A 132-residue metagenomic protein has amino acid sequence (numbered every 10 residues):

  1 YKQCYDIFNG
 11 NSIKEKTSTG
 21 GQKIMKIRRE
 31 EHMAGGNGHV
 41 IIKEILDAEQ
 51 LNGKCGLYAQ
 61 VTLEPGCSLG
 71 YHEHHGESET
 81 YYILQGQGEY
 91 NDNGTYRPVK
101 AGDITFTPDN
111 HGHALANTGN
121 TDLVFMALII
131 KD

Functional and structural regions predicted by a protein language model:
Y5-G56, G70: A short, N-terminal "cap"/entry segment at the start of jelly-roll beta-barrel domains of the cupin/DSBH fold
A59-H74: Conserved short histidine dyad/triad with adjacent acidic residue
Q60, T80, G94-R97: Short, surface-exposed secondary-structure edge patches
P65, G76-E77, T95, H111-G112 (+1 more regions): A generic "binding-loop/recognition-motif" signal
S68-G70, E89, T105, D109-L115: Histidine-centered metal-chelating micro-motifs
G76-S78, I83-G88: Glycine- and acidic-residue-biased ligand/ion/polar-headgroup-sensing regions
T95-D109: Short acidic-glycine-tyrosine-enriched beta hairpin
D109-D132: Ligand-binding loop in jelly-roll beta-barrel domains
